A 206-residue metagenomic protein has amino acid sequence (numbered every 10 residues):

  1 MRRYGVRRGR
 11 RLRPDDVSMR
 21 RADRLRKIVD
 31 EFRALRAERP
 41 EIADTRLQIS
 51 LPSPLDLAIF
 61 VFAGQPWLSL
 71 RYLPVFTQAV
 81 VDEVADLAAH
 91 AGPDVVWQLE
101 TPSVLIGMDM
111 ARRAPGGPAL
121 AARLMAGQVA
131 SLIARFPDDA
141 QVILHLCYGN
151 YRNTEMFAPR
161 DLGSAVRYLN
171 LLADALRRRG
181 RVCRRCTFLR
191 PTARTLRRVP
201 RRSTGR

Functional and structural regions predicted by a protein language model:
M1-L99, L105-A121, A134-R135, F157-R177 (+3 more regions): Alpha/beta catalytic barrel-like cores
R113, A126-A140: Extended, H/D-rich, highly charged conserved domains that either
L146-Y148: Functionally engaged cysteine thiol sites
Y151-M156: Surface-exposed beta-loop-beta
